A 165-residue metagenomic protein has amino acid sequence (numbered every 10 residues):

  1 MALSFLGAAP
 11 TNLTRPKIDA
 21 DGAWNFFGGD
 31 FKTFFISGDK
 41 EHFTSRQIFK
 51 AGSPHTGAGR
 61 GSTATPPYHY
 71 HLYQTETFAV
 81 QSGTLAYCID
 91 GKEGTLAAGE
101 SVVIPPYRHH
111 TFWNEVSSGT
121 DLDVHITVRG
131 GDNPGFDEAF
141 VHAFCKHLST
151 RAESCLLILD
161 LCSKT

Functional and structural regions predicted by a protein language model:
M1-T75, A79-T165: Jelly-roll (double-stranded beta-helix
